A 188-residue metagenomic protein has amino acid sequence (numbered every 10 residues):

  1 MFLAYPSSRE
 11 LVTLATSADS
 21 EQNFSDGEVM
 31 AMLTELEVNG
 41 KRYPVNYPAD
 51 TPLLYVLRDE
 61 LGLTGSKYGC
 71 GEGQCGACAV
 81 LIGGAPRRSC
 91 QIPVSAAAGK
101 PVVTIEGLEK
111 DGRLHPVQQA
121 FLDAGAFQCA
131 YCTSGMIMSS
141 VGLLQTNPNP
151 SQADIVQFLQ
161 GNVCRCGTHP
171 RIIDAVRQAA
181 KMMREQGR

Functional and structural regions predicted by a protein language model:
M1-S8: N-terminal export signals
F2, N23-R188: Signature of N-terminal electron-transfer/Fe-S-associated modules in redox systems
A4, T13-A18: Ala/Thr-enriched low-complexity intrinsically disordered regions
S8-R9, T133: Generic alpha-helix initiation/capping and coil-helix boundary signal
L11, Q22: Cationic, low-complexity basic patches in intrinsically disordered or flexible, solvent-exposed regions
